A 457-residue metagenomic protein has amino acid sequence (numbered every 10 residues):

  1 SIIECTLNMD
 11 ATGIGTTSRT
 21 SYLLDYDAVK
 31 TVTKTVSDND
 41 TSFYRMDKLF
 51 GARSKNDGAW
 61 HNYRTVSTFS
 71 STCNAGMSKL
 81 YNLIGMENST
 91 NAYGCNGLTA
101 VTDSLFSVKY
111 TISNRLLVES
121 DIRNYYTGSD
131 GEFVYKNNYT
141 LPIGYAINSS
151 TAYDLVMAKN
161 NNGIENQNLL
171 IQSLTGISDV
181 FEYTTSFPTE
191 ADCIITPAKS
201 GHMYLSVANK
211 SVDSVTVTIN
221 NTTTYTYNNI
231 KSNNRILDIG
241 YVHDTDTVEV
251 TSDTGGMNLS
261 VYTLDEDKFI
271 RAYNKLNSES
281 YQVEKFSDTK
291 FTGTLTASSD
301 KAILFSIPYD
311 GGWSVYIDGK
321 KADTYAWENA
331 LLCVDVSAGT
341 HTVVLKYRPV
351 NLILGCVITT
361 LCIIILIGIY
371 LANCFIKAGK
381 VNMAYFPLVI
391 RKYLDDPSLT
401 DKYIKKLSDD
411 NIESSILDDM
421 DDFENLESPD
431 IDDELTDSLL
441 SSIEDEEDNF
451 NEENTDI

Functional and structural regions predicted by a protein language model:
S1-E4, R123-L155, T223-T224, N233 (+2 more regions): C-terminal, active-site-flanking charged/polar segments
I2-L23, K34-L105, Y139-E165, S173 (+3 more regions): Extracytoplasmic/lumenal acceptor-recognition loop(s) of multi-pass membrane glycoenzymes
M46, N62, T111, V315 (+1 more regions): Hydrophobic, well-ordered secondary-structure elements that form the walls of internal hydrophobic environments
A52-K55, T111, L117-V118, A330: Solvent-exposed loop/turn segments at secondary-structure junctions within structured extracellular/periplasmic domains
N88-E132, N138: Periplasmic/luminal catalytic loop of GT-C fold multi-pass membrane glycosyltransferases that transfer sugars from
G176-E413, D418-D421, D456-I457: Active-site-proximal, structured, solvent-exposed surfaces of multi-pass membrane proteins that position macromolecular
M420-I457: Long, low-complexity, intrinsically disordered segments
